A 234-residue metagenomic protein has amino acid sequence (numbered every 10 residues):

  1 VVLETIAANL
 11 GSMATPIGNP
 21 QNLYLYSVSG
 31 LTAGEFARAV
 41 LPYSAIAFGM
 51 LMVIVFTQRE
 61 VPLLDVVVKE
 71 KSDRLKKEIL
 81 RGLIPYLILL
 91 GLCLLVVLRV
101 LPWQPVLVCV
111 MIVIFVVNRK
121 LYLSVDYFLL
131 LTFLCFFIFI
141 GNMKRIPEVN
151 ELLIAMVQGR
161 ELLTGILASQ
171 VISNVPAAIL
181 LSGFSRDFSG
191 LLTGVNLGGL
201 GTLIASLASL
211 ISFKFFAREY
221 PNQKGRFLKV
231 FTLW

Functional and structural regions predicted by a protein language model:
V1-E4, A8, F36-S44, L129 (+5 more regions): Alpha-helical transmembrane segments of multi-pass membrane proteins, especially transporters and channels
V1-S29, M52, S173-A178, L191-A217: Alpha-helical transmembrane segments and, especially, the helix-loop junctions at the ends of these helices
N9, A14, V40-F48, L98-V108 (+2 more regions): Structural signature of hydrophobic alpha-helical transmembrane segments
N22-A37, L64-K69, I146-M156, A178: Membrane-interface helix termini and inter-helical loops of multi-pass transporters
G34-E78, I204-W234: Juxtamembrane and boundary regions of transmembrane helices in multi-pass small-molecule transporters and channels
A45-V53, L87, G91, L134: Generic alpha-helical transmembrane segments of integral inner-membrane proteins, especially permease/transport modules
K69-R81, L95-W103: Short, amphipathic, aromatic/basic-enriched membrane-interface segments that mark the entry/exit of transmembrane
I88-R186: Transmembrane helical segments that form the transport core of multi-pass membrane transport proteins
